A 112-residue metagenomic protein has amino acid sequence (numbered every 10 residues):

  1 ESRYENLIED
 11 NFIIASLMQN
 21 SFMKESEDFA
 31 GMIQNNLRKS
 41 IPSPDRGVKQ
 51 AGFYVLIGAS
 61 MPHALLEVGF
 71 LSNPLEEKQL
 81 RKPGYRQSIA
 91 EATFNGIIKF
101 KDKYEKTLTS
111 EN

Functional and structural regions predicted by a protein language model:
E1-N112: Active-site-proximal helix/loop segments of hydrolytic enzymes
